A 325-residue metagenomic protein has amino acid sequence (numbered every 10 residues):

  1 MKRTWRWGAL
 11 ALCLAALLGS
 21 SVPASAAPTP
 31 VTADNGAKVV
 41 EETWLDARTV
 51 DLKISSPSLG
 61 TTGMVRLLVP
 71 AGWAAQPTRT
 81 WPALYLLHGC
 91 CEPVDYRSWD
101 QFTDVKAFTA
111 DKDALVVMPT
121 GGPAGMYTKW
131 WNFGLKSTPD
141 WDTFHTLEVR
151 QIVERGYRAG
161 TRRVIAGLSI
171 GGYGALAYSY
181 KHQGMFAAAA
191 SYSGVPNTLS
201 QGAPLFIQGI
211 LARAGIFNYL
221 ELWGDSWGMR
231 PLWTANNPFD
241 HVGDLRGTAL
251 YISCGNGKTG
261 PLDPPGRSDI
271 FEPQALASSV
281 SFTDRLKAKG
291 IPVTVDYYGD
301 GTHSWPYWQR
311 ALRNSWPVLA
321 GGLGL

Functional and structural regions predicted by a protein language model:
M1-A9: Bacterial N-terminal signal peptides that target proteins for export
G8-L10, A24-L325: Non-catalytic cap/lid and distal C-terminal segments of serine-dependent acyl enzymes
L10-G19: Bacterial N-terminal signal peptides
